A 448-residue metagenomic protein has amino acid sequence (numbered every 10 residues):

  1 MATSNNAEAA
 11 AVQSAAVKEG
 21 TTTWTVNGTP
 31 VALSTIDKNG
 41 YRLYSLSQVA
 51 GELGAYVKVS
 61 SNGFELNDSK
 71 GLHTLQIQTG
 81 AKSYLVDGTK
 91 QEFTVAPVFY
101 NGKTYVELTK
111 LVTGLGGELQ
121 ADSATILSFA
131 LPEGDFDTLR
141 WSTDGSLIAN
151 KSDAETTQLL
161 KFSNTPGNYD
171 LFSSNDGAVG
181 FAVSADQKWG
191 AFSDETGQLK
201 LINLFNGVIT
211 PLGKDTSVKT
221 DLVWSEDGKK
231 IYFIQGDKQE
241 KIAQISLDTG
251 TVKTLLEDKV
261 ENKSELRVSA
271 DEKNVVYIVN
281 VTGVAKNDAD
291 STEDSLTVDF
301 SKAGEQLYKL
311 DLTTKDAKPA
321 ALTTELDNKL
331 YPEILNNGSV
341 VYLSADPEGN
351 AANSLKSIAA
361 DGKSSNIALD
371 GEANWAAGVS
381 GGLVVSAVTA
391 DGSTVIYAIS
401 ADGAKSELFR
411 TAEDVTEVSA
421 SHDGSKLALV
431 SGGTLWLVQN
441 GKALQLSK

Functional and structural regions predicted by a protein language model:
A2-Q158, F162, N168, V208 (+11 more regions): Primary recognition of N-terminal secretory signal peptides and signal-anchoring hydrophobic helices
I126-G134, K161-V179, L201-T220, Q244-S264 (+4 more regions): Multi-bladed beta-propeller domains
L131-L160, P166-A185, A191-G197, G207-T210 (+3 more regions): Alpha-solenoid helical-repeat scaffolds
D153, T196, D237, V281 (+3 more regions): Residue-level signature of beta-propeller blades and closely related beta-rich strand-turn architectures in secreted
T156, T196-Q198, Q239-K241, K302-Q306 (+2 more regions): A detector of repeated loop/turn-to-beta-strand junctions in beta-rich toroidal repeat architectures
I278-K302, A345-G349: Short, conserved, GDST-rich strand-edge loop motifs in beta-rich repeat architectures
L369-Y397: Loop/turn-rich, solvent-exposed surfaces of beta-rich toroidal or solenoidal domains
